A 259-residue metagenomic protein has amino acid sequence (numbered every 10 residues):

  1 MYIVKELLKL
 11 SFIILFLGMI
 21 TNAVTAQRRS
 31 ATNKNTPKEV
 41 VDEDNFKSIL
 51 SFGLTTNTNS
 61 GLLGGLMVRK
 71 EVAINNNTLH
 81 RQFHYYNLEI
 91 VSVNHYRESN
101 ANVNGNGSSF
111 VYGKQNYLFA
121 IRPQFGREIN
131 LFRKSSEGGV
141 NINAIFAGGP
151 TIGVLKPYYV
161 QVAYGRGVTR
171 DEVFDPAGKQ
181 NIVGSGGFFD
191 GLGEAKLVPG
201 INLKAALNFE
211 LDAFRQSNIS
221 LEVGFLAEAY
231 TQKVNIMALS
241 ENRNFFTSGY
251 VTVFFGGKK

Functional and structural regions predicted by a protein language model:
M1-D44, K259: Cleavable N-terminal export/targeting peptides
A26-L88: Short glycine/proline- and aromatic-enriched beta-strand/turn motifs that initiate or cap beta-hairpins
E39-V40, S51-T55, G107-G113, F189-L192 (+1 more regions): Extracellular loop and loop/strand-boundary signature of outer-membrane beta-barrel proteins
D42-S48, A73-F83, F132-I142, L211-L221 (+1 more regions): Short loop/turn motifs that connect adjacent beta-strands in outer-membrane beta-barrel proteins
F46-L50, S60-L66, Q82-H84, Y117-I121 (+4 more regions): Residues that define the transmembrane beta-barrel architecture of outer-membrane proteins
L54, L66-K70, P123-I129, G148-I152 (+3 more regions): Residues on the lipid-exposed face of transmembrane beta-strands in outer-membrane beta-barrel proteins
L88-A120, G126-E137: Outer-membrane beta-barrel translocator/channel fold
I145-L221, A227-N242, F255-K259: Outer-membrane beta-barrel transmembrane domain signature
